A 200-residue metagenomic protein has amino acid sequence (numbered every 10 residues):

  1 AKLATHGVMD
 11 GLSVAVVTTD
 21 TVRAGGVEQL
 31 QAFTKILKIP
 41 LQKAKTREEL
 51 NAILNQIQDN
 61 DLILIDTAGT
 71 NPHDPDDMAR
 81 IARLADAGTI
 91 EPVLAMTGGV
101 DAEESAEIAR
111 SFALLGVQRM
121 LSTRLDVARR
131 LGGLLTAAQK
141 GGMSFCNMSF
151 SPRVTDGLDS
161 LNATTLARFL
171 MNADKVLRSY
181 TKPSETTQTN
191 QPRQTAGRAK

Functional and structural regions predicted by a protein language model:
A1, A24, E28, A106 (+1 more regions): Residue-level marker for well-ordered alpha-helical positions
A1-T5, D20, T123: Glycine-rich phosphate-binding P-loop
K2-T5, M9, A32, Q139: Short, well-ordered alpha-helices that flank and scaffold nucleotide-derived cofactor binding pockets
V8-S13, D101, N162, Y180-Q188: General structural signal for secondary-structure boundaries
G11-G25, A32-D77: Switch II (G3) loop of P-loop NTPases
Q29-Q31, Q42, Q56, Q118 (+2 more regions): Residue-identity detector for glutamine
T46-N55, L62, T70-L177: Conserved catalytic-core segment of NTP-binding enzymes
M171-K200: Short, charged, intrinsically disordered terminal tails
